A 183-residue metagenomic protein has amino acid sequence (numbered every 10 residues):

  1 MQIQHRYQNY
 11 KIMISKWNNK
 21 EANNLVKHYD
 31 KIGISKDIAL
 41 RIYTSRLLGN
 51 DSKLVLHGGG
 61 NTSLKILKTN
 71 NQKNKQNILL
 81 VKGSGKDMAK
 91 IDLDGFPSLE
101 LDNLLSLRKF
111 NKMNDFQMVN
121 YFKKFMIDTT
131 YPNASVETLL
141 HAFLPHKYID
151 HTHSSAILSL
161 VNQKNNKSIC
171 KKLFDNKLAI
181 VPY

Functional and structural regions predicted by a protein language model:
M1-I12: N-terminal amphipathic/basic-hydrophobic helices that include classical n-h-c signal peptides and signal-anchor
Y10-Y183: Glycine-rich flexible loops
